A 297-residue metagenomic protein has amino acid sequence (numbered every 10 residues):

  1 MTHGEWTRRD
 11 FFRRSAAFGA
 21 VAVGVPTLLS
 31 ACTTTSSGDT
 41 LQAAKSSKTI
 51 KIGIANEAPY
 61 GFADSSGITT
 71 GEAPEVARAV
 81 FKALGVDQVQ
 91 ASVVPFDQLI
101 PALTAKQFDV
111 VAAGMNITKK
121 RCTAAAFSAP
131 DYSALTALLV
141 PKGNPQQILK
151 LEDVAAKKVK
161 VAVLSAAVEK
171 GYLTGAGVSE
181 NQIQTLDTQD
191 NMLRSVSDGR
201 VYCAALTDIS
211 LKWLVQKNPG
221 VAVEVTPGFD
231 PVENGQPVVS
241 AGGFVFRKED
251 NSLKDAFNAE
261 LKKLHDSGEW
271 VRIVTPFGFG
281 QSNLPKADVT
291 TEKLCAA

Functional and structural regions predicted by a protein language model:
M1-D10, A17-S30: N-terminal secretory signal peptides
A20, D39-A113: Extracytoplasmic small-molecule ligand-binding "clamshell" domains of the periplasmic binding protein/Venus flytrap
T33, P74-A83, N144, E152 (+2 more regions): Extended ligand-binding regions for polar small-molecule ligands
K51-I52, N56-P59, T69-L84, L135-L193 (+2 more regions): Bilobed "Venus flytrap"/periplasmic-binding protein-like clamshell domains and structurally analogous long
R78, V89-D153: Acidic, polar ligand-binding/catalytic clefts
M115-T123, Y172-G175, Y202-V238: A ligand-binding cleft/hinge motif common to bilobed small-molecule-binding domains
S133-A137, P219-N258, Q281-A297: Periplasmic-binding protein-like
V168-I183, V223, A256-A297: Ligand-binding clefts/hinges and TM-proximal coupling segments of bilobed small-molecule sensing domains
